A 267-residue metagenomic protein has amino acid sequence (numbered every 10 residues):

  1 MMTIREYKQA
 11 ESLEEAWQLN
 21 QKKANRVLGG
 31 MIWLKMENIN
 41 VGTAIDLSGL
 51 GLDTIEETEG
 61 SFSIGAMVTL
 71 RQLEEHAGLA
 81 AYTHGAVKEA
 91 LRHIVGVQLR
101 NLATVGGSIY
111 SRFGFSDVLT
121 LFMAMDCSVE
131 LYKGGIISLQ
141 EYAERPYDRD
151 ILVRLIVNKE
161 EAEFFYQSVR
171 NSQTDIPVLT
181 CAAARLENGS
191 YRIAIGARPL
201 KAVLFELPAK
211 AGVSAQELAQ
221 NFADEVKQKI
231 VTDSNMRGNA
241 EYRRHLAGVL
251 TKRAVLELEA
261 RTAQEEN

Functional and structural regions predicted by a protein language model:
M1-N267: C-terminal structural segment of proteins
